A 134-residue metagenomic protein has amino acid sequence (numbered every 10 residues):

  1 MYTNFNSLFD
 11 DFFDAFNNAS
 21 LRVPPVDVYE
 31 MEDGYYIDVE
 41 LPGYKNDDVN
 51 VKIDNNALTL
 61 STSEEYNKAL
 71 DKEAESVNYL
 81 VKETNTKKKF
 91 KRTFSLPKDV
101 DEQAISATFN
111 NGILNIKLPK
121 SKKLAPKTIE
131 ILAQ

Functional and structural regions predicted by a protein language model:
M1-D38, A57-S61, E65-N78: N-terminal leader/pre-domain low-complexity segments
S20-V23, G43-K45, K88, D101: Residues that act as N-cap/strand-start positions at coil-to-secondary-structure junctions
M31-D33, D54, T108-N110: Structural motif
L41, I53-N55, T62-E64, L118 (+1 more regions): Flexible glycine-/small-residue-rich
G43-K45, L58, Y66-K68, K122-L124: Short, surface-exposed beta-strand-loop junctions and turns on beta-sheet-rich folds
K45-N50, R92-A125: Beta-rich strand-turn-strand
K68-K98: Mid-chain, well-packed structural core segment of small domains
A125-Q134: Short, charged, intrinsically disordered terminal tails
